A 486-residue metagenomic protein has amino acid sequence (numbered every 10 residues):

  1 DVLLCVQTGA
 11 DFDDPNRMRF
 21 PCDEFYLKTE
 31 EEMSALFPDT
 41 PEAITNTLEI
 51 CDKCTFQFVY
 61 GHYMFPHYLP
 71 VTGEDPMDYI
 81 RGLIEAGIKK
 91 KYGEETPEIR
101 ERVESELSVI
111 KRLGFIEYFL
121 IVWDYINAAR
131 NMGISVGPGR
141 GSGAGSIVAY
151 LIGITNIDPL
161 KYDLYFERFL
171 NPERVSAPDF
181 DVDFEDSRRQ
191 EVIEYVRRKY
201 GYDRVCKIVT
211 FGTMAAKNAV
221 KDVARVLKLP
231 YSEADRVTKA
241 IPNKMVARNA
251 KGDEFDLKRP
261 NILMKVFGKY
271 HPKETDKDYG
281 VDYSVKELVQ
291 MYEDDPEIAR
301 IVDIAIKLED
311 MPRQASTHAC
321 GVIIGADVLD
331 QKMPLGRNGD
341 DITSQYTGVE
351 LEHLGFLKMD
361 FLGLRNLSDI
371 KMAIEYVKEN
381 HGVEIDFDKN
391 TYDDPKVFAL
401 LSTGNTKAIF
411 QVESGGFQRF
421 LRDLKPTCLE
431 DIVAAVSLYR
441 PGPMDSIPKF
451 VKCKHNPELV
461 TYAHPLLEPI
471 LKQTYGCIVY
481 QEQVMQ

Functional and structural regions predicted by a protein language model:
D1-Q486: Alpha-helical scaffold/interaction cores of sigma-54-like transcription cofactors and many family A DNA polymerases
